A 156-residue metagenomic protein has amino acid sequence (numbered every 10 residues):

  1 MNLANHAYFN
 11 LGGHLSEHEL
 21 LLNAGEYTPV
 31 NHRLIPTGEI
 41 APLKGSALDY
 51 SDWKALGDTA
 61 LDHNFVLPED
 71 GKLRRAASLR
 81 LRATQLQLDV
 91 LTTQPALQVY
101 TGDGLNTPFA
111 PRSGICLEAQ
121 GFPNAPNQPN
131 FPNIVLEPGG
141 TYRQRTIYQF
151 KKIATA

Functional and structural regions predicted by a protein language model:
M1-A156: An exposed, glycine/acidic-rich loop-and-rim segment of catalytic or binding clefts
